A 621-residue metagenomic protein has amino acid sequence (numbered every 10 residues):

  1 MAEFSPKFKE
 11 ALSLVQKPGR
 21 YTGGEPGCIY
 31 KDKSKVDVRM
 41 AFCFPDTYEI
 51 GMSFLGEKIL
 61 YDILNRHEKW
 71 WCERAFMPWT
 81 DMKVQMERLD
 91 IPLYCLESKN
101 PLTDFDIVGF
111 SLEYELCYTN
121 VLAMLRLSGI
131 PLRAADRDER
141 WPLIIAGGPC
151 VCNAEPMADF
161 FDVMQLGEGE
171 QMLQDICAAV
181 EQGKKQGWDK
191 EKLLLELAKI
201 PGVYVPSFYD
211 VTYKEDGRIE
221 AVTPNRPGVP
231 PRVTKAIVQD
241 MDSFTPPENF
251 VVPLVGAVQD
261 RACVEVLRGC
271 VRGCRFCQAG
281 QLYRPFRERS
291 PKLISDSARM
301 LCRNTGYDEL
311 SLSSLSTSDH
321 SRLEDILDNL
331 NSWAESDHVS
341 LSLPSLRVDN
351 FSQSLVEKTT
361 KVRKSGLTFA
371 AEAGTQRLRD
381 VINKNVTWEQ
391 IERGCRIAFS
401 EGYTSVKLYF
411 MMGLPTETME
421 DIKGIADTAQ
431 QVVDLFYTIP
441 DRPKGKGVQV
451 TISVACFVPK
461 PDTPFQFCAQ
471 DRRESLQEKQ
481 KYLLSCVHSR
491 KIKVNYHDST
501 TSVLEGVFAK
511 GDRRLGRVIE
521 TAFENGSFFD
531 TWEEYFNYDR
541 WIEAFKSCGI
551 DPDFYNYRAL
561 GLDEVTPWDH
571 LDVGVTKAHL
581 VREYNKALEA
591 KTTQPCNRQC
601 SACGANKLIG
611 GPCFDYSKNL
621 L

Functional and structural regions predicted by a protein language model:
M1-I29, S34, M40-F42, H488-L621: Radical SAM enzyme core and accessory elements
K9-A41, Y48-E49, P206, T212 (+4 more regions): N-terminal [4Fe-4S]-dependent radical SAM core
M40-D46, L64, V251-F276, C302 (+2 more regions): N-terminal pre-triad scaffold of radical SAM enzymes
F42-C43, T47, I107, L116 (+3 more regions): Conserved SAM/AdoMet-binding glycine-rich loop
F54, G256-K292, A602-L620: Canonical Radical SAM [4Fe-4S] cluster-binding loop centered on the CxxxCxxC motif and its immediate flanking residues
K69-D81: A short beta-strand-loop structural module common to alpha/beta enzyme folds
P78-P224, P461-D512, I519-E534: Glycine-rich beta-alpha loop elements in corrinoid/cobalamin-binding modules across cobalamin-dependent enzymes
E196-P206, L315-H320, P344-N350, G413 (+4 more regions): A glycine-rich phosphate-binding loop feature that marks nucleotide/adenosyl-phosphate handling sites
